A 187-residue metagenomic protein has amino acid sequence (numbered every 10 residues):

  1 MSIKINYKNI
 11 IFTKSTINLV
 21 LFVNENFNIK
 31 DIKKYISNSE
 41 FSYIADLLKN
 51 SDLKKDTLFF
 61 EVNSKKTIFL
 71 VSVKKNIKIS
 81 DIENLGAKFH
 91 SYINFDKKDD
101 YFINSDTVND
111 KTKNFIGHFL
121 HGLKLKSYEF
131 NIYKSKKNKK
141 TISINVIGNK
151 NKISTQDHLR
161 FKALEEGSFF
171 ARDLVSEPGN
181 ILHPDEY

Functional and structural regions predicted by a protein language model:
M1-Y187: Short amphipathic alpha-helical segment within the helicase RecA-like ATPase core that mediates nucleic-acid
